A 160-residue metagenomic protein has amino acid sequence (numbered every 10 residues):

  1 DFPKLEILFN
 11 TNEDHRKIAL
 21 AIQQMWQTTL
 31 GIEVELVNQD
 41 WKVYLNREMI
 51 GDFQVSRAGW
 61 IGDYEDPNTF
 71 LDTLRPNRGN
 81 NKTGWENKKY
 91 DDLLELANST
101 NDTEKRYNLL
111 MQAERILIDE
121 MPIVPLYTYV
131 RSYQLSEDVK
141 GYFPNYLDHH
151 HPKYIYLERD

Functional and structural regions predicted by a protein language model:
D1, R47-G51, T69-S99, T128-D160: Short, solvent-exposed loop/beta-turn-alpha elements that line the ligand-binding surface or hinge of extracytoplasmic
D1-G62, T103, R131: Ligand/substrate-recognition segments at binding pockets and active sites
D14-M25, V43, D66-T69, K89-L96 (+2 more regions): Extracytoplasmic/secreted proteins, especially bacterial periplasmic and envelope-associated proteins
Q24-I32, M49-F53, P76, E95-K105 (+1 more regions): Sec-exported extracytoplasmic/periplasmic mature domains
V37, Y64, R78, I116-D119 (+1 more regions): Preference for short coil/turn "hinge" residues that link or interrupt alpha-helices
W60-Y64, T83-E86: A glycine-rich, aromatic-flanked flexible loop/lid motif
P125: Conserved, well-structured core segments
